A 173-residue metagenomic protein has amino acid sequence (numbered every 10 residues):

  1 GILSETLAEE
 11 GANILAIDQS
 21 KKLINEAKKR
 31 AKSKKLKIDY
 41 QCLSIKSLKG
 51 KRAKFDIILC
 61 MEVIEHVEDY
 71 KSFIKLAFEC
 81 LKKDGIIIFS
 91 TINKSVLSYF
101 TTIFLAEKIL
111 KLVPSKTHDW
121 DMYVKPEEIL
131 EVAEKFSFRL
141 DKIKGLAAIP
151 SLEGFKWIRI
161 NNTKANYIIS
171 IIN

Functional and structural regions predicted by a protein language model:
G1-Y99, P126-I129, I169-N173: Conserved SAM-binding loop
R30-L36, F104-L105, F155-I160: Short low-complexity, flexible loop/linker segments enriched in glycine and/or proline with clustered acidic
V67, M122-Y123, N161-N162: Short, solvent-exposed loop/helix junctions and linker helices that flank or host conserved functional motifs
T91, L110-E128: Acceptor-substrate binding/catalytic loop of class I
K94, A148-P150: Residue-level marker for beta-strand->alpha-helix junctions and adjacent short loops that shape enzyme
Y99-K108: Short, flexible, mixed-charge acidic loops at enzyme active sites
W120-I143: Short alpha-helix
F138, F155-N173: Core SAM-dependent methyltransferase catalytic element
